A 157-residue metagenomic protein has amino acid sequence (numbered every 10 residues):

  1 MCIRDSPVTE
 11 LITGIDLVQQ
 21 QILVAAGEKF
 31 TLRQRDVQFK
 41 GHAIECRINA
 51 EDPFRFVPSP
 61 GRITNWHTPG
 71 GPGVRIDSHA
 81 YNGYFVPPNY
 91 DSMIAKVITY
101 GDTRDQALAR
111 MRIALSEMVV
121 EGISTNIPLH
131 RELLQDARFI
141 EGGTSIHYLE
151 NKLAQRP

Functional and structural regions predicted by a protein language model:
R4-P157: ATP-dependent carboxylate activation and anion-phosphoryl transfer catalytic cores that bind Mg-ATP to form
